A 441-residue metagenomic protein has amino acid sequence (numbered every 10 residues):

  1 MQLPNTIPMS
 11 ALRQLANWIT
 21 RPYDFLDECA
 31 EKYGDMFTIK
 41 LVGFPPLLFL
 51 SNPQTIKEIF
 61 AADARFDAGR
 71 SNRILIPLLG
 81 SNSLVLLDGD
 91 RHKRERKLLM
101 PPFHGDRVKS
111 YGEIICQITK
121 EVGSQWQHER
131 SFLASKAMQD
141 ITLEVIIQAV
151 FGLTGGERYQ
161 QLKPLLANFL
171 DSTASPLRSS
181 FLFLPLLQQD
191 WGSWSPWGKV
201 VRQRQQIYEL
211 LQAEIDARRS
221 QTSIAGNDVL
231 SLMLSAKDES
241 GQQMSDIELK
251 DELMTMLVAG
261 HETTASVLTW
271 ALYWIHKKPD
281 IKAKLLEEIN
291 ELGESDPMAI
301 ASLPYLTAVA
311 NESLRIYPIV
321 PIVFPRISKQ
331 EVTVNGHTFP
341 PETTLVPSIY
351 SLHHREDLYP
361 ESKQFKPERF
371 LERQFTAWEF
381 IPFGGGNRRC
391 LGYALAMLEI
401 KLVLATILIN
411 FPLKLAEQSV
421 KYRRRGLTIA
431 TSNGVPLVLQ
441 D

Functional and structural regions predicted by a protein language model:
M1-R94, K109, E113-E121, L153-E157 (+4 more regions): N-terminal membrane-proximal hinge/A-helix region immediately C-terminal to the signal-anchor transmembrane segment
Q2-L3, A68-I76, R91, R107-S266: Cytochrome P450 heme-thiolate monooxygenase catalytic core
L3-A11, G112, C116, K163-F169 (+9 more regions): Cytochrome P450 I-helix active-site segment
Q14-F37, E209, A213, D296-N335 (+1 more regions): Conserved cytochrome P450 K-helix E-x-x-R motif and the immediately C-terminal K′/meander segment
A30, T119, A167-N168, N290-S295 (+2 more regions): Cytochrome P450 proximal C-terminal region
T263-E288, A394-I409: Cytochrome P450 catalytic-core helices
K329, P347-R373: Conserved cytochrome P450 K-helix/beta-meander segment immediately N-terminal to the heme-binding cysteine loop
